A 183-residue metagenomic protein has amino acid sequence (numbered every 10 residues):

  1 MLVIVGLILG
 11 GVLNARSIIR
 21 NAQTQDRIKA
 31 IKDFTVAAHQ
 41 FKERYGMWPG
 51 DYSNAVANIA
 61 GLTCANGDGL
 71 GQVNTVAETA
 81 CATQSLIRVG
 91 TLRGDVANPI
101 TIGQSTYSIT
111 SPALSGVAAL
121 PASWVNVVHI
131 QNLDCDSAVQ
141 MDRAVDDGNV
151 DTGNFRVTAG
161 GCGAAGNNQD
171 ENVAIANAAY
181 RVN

Functional and structural regions predicted by a protein language model:
M1-R20, T24-D26, A30: N-terminal single-pass transmembrane signal-anchor helix
I8, D33-F34, R156: Surface-exposed beta-strand edges and their flanking turn/coil or helix-capping segments
I18, R27-W48: N-terminal alpha-helical signal peptides/signal-anchor transmembrane segments
E43-N183: Periplasmic/extracellular, small/polar-rich flexible segments of pilin-like filament-forming proteins
